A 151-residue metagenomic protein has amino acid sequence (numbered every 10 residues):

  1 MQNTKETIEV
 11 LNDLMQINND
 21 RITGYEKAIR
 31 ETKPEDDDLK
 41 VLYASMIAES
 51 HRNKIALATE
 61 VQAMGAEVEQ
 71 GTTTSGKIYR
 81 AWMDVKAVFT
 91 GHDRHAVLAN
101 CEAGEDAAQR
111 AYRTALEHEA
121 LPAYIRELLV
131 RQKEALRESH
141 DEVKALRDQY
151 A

Functional and structural regions predicted by a protein language model:
Q2, K33, L39-K40, E67-D84 (+1 more regions): Charge-rich, acidic-biased intrinsically disordered regions
Q2-P34, A96-A120: Alpha-helical bundle segments that constitute or directly flank the non-heme di-iron/ferroxidase center
E6-L14, D36-I55, R94-L98, Y124-A135: Alpha-helical scaffold segments that form or flank carboxylate-/histidine-based iron centers
I8, M15, N19, I29 (+7 more regions): Generic structural concept
I22, I29, K54, A58-V61 (+5 more regions): A structural signal for well-ordered alpha-helices, especially hydrophobic packing surfaces of coiled-coils
D38-S75, L146: Conserved alpha-helical segments that form or flank metal/cofactor-binding pockets of metalloenzymes
T59-A96, N100-Q109: Carboxylate-rich helix-loop segments that flank metal/cofactor sites and access channels in metalloenzymes
V97, C101-A151: Preference for long, well-ordered alpha-helical segments
